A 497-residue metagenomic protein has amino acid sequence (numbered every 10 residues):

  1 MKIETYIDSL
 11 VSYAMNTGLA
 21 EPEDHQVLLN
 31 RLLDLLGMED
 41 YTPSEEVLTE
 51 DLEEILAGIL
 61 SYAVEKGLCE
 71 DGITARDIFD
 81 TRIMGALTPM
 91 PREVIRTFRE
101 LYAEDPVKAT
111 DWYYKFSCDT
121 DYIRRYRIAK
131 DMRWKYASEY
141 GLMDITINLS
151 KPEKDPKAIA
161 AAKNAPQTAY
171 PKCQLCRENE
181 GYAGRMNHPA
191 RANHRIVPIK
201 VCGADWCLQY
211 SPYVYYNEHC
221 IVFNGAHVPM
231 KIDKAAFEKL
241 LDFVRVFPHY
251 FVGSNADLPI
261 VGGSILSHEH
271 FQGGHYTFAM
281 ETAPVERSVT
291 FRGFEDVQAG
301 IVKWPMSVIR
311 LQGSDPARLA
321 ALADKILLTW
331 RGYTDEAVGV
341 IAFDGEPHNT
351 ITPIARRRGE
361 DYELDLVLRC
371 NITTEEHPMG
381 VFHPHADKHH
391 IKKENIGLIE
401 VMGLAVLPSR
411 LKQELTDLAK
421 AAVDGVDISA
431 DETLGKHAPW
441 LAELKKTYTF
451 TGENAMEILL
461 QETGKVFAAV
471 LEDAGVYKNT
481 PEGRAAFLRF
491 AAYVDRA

Functional and structural regions predicted by a protein language model:
M1-V222, A226-P229, P305, L319-A323 (+1 more regions): Active-site microenvironments that recognize anionic phosphate/pyrophosphate groups
A162, H268-E269: Short secondary-structure boundary/capping segments
N193-R195, H227-V252: Helical scaffold of the NTase/Pol beta-like nucleotidyltransferase catalytic core
A235, V244-S267, G273-L327, R331-T334: Catalytic or ion-translocation cores adjacent to nucleophile or general acid/base/metal-coordination motifs in diverse
